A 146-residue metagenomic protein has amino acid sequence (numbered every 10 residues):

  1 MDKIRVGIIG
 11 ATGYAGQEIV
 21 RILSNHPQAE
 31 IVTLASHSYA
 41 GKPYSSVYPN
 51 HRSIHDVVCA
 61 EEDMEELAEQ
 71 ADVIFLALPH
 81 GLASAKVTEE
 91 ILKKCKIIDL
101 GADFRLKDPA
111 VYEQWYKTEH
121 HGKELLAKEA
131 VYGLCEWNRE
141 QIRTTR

Functional and structural regions predicted by a protein language model:
M1-R146: N-terminal Rossmann-like NAD(P) cofactor-binding subdomain of oxidoreductases, focused on the glycine-rich
